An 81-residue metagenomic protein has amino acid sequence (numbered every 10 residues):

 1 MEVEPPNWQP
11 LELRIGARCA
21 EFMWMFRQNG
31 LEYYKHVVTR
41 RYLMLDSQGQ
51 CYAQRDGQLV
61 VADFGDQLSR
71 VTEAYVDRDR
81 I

Functional and structural regions predicted by a protein language model:
V3-E12, Q54-I81: Mixed-charge, Lys/Arg-enriched low-complexity segments
V3-E32, V38: N-terminal acidic leader/helix
A17-Q28, L45, V60-V71: Extracellular adhesion/carbohydrate-binding repeat motifs centered on closely spaced tryptophans
F26, V37-V38, D46, D56 (+2 more regions): Generic alpha-helical secondary structure signal
Y34-H36, Y42-L45, Q50-Q54, L59-V61: Short linear proline/tyrosine/threonine-rich motifs used for host-factor recruitment and membrane trafficking/assembly
